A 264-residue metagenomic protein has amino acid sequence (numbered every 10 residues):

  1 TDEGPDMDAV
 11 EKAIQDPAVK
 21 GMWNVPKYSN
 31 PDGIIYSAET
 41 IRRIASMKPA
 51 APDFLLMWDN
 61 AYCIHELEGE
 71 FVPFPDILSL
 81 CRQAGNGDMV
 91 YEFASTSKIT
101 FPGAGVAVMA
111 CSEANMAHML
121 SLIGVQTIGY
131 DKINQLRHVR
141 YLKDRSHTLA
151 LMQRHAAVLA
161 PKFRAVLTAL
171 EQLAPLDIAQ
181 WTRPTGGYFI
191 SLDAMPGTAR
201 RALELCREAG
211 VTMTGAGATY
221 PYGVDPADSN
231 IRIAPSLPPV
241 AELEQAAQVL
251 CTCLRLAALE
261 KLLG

Functional and structural regions predicted by a protein language model:
P5-P17, S29, I34-L55, N60-P102: Active-site pre-lysine segment of PLP-dependent enzymes
D53, R140-A150, E171, L176 (+1 more regions): Inter-domain helical "communication" segments and dimerization helices that couple sensory or membrane-embedded modules
L56-W58, H138, M213-G215: Hydrophobic residues in well-ordered beta-strands that form the structural core
R82-A157: Conserved core segment of the aminotransferase class I/II
N86, E208, V224-G264: PLP-dependent enzyme catalytic core of the Aspartate aminotransferase-like
Q153-L167, I178-D193, R207: Conserved glycine-rich beta-strand-loop-beta hairpin in the small C-terminal domain of fold type I
M195-A199, P238-V240: Helix N-cap motif at beta-to-alpha junctions
